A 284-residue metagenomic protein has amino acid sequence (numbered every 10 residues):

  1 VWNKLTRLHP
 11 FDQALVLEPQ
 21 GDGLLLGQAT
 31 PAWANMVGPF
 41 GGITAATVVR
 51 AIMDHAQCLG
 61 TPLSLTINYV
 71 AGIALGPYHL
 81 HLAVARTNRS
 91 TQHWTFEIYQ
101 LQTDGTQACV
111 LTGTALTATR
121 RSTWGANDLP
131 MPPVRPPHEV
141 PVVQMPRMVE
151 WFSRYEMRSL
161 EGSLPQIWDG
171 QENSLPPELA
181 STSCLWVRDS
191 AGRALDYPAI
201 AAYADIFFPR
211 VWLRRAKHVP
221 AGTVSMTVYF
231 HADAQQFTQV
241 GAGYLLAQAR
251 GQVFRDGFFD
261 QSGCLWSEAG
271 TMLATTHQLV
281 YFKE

Functional and structural regions predicted by a protein language model:
V1-E284: Terminal targeting signals and extreme-terminal segments of soluble enzymes
